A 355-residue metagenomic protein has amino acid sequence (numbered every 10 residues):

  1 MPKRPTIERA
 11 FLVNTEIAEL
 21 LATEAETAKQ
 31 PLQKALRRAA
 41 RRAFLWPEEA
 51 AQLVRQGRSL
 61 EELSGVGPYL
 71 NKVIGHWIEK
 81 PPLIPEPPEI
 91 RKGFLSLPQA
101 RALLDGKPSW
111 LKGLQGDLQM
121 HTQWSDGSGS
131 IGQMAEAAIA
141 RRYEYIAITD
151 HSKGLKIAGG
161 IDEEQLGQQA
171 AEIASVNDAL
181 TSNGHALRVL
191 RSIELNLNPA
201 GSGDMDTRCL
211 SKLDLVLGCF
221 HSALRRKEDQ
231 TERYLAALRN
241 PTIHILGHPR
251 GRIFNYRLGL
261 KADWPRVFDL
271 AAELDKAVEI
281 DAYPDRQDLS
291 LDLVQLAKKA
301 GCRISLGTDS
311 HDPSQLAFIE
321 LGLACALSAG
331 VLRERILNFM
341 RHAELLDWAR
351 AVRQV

Functional and structural regions predicted by a protein language model:
M1-F94: Structure-specific DNA junction-binding interface
P2-A10, E48, L60-E61, G75 (+6 more regions): Charged catalytic cores and adjacent phosphate/nucleic-acid-binding surfaces used for phosphate/nucleic-acid chemistry
V66, L118, T149, G247 (+1 more regions): Single, functionally critical "micro-switch" positions that shape active/binding sites and transmembrane helices
L114-H121, G127-I131: N-terminal active-site segment of His-dependent metallophosphoesterases
L118-W124, Y143-T149: Ser/Thr-glycine-rich phosphate-binding loops at phosphate-binding pockets of nucleotides, nucleotide cofactors
I146-D150, V189-S192: Short beta-strand segments at enzyme active-site cores
E194-N196: Active-site beta-strand->loop->alpha-helix modules in alpha/beta enzyme cores, enriched in Gly/His/Asp(Glu)
